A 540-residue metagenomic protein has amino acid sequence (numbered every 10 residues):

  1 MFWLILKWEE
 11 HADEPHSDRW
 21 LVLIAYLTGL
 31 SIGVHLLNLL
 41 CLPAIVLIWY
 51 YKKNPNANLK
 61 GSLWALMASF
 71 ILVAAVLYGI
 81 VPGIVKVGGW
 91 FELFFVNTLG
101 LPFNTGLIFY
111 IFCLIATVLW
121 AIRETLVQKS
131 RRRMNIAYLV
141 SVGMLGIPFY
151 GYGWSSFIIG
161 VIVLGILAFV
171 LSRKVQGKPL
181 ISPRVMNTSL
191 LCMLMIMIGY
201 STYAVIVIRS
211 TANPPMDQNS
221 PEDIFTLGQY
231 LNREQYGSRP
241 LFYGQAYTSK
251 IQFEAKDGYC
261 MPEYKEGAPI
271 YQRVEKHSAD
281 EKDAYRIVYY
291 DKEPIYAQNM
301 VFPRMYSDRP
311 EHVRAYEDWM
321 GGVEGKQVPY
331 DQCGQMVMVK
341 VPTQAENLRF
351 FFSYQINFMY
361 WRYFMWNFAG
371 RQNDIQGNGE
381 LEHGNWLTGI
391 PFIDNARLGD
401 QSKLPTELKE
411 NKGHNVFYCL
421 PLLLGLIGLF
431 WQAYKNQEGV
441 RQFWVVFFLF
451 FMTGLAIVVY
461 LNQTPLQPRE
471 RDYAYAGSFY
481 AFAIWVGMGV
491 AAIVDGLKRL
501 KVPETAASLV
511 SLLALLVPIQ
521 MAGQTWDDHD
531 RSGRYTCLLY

Functional and structural regions predicted by a protein language model:
M1-W20, L47-N58, L119-K129: Membrane-interface transmembrane helices that cradle and orient dolichyl/undecaprenyl
H11-G29, N58-I71, S130-V142: Short hydrophobic alpha-helices at membrane interfaces in multi-pass membrane enzymes
L37-W49, P82-V85, F157-V163, V490: Transmembrane-embedded, aromatic-rich helix segments that form part of the hydrophobic channel/pocket engaging
C113-T125, V170, K174, Y418-E438: Hydrophobic, aromatic-rich transmembrane alpha-helices and their immediate juxtamembrane boundary segments
V161-I162, Q467-A492: Hydrophobic/aromatic-rich transmembrane helices and adjacent perimembrane loops
M197-V207, A507-R534: Transmembrane alpha-helical segments
S210-L429: Lumenal/periplasmic acceptor-binding loop at the mouth of the active site in multi-pass, GT-C-fold membrane enzymes
Y540: Conserved small/polar residues in nucleotide/adenosyl-binding loops
